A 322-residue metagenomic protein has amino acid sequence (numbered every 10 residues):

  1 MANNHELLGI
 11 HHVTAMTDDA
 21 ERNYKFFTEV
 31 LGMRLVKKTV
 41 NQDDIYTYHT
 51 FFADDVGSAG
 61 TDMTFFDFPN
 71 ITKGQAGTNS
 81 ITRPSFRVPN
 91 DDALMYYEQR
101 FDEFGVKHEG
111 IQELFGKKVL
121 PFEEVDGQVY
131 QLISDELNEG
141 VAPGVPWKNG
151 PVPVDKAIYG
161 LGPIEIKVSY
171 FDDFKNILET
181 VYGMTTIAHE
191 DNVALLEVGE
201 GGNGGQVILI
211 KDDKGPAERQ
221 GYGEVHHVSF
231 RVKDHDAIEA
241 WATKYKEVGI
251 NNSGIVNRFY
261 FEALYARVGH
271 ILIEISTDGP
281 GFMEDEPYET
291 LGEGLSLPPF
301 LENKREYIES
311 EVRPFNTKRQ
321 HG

Functional and structural regions predicted by a protein language model:
M1-A2, I71-G74, G150-P153, D212-E218: Short beta-strand/turn micro-motifs at beta-sheet edges
A2-G9, V13, T17-A20, T28-M33 (+3 more regions): Hydrophobic, proline/glycine-rich low-complexity stretches
A2-N4, M95-Y159, E190-I208, V248-G322: Vicinal oxygen chelate
G9-T17, N70-R100, L120-E124, Y159-S169 (+2 more regions): Vicinal oxygen chelate
M16-A59, E103, I111-E123, I166-V207 (+1 more regions): Core segments of cupin and vicinal oxygen chelate
E29, F65-F66, E98-F101, T180 (+1 more regions): Short amphipathic alpha-helices in soluble, non-transmembrane regions that often serve as interface/regulatory elements
K37-V40, I45, F52-F86: Conserved donor-binding loop and adjoining core beta-sheet/short helix segment in diverse acyl/aminoacyl transferases
D155-E239, K246-N251: Surface-exposed interaction/gating patches
